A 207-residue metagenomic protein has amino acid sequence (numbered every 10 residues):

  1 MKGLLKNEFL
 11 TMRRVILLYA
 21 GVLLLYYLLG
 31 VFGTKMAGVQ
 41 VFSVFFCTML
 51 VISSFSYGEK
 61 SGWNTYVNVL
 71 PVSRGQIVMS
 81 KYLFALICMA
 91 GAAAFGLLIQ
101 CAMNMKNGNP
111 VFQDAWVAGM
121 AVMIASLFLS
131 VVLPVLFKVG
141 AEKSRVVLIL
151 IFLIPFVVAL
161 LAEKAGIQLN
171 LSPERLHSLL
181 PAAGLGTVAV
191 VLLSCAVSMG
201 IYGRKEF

Functional and structural regions predicted by a protein language model:
M1-G62, S80-F207: Hydrophobic alpha-helical transmembrane segments of membrane proteins
V69-R74: Short helix-to-coil transition segments within interhelical loops that connect adjacent transmembrane helices
Q76-V78: Alpha-helix N-cap/helix-start motif at helix boundaries, enriched for small hydrophobics
